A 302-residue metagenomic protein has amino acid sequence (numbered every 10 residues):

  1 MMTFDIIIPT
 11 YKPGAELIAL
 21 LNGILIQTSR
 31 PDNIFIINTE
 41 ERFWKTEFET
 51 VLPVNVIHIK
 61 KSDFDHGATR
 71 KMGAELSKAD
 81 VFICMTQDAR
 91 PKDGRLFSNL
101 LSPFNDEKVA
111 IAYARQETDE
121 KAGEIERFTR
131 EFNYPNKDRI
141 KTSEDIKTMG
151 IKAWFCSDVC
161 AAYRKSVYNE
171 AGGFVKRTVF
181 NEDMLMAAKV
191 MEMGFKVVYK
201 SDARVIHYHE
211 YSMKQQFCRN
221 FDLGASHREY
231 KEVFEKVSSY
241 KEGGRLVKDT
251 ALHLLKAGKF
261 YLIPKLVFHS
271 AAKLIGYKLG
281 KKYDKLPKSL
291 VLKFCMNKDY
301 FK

Functional and structural regions predicted by a protein language model:
P13-I26: Short, well-formed alpha-helical segments that are part of the catalytic scaffolds of diverse glycosyltransferases
L21, D32-E41, I57-I59: Short beta-strand/loop segment that forms part of the nucleotide-sugar
K60-S77: Glycine-rich, basic loop-to-helix element that forms the pyrophosphate-binding segment of sugar-nucleotide handling
F82: Short aromatic/hydrophobic "clamp" motif used to bind/position activated sugar donors
R90, G94-R127: Conserved donor NDP-sugar-binding/catalytic core segment of glycosyltransferases
S143-Y163, V179: A recurrent flexible, glycine/aromatic-enriched loop bordering the glycosyltransferase active site that acts as
F180-M186: Acidic donor-binding loop at a coil-to-helix junction in glycosyltransferase catalytic cores that engages
D222-A225, E229, K236-K302: Non-catalytic, C-terminal membrane-associated alpha-helical segments of glycosyltransferases
